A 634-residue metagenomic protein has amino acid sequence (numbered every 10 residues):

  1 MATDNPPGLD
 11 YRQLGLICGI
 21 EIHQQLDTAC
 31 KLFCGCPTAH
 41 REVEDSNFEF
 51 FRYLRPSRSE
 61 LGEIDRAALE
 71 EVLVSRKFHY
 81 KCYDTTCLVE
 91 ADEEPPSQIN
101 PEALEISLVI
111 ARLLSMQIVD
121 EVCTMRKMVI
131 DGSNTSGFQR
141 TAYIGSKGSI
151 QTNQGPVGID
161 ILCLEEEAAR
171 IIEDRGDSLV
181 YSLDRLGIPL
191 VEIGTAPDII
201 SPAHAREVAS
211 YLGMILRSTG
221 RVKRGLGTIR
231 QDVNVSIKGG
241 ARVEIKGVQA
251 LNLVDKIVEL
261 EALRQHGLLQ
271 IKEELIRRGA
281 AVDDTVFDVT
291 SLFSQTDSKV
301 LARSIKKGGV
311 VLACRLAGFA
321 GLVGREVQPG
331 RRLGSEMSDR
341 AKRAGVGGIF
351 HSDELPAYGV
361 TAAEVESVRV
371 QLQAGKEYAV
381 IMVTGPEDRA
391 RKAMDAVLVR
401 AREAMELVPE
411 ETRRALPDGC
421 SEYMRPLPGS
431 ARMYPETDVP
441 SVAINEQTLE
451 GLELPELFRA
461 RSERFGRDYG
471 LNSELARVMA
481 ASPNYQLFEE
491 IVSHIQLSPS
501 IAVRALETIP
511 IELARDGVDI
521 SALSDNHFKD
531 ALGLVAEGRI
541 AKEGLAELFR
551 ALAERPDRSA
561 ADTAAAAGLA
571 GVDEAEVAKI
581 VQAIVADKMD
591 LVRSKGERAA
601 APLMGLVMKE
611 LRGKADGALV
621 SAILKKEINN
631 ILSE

Functional and structural regions predicted by a protein language model:
A2-G451, H494-L497: Basic, nucleic-acid-interacting segments
R12, G470, V492-A502, R539-I540 (+1 more regions): Structural motif
G429, L475, L487, L497-L506 (+6 more regions): Residue-level detector of well-ordered alpha-helical segments, enriched for hydrophobic/aromatic packing positions
N445-E446, E456-I491, R504: Long, charged low-complexity interaction segments
S462-G466, E489-S493, I511, K529-A536 (+3 more regions): Amphipathic alpha-helical segments within well-ordered protein domains
M479-A480, N484-D516, A522-E537: Long, well-ordered mid-to-C-terminal structural blocks that present hydrophobic/aromatic surfaces
I520-K529, K542-E610: Strongly charged, low-complexity linkers/loops
R598-E634: Short, amphipathic C-terminal "tail helix"
